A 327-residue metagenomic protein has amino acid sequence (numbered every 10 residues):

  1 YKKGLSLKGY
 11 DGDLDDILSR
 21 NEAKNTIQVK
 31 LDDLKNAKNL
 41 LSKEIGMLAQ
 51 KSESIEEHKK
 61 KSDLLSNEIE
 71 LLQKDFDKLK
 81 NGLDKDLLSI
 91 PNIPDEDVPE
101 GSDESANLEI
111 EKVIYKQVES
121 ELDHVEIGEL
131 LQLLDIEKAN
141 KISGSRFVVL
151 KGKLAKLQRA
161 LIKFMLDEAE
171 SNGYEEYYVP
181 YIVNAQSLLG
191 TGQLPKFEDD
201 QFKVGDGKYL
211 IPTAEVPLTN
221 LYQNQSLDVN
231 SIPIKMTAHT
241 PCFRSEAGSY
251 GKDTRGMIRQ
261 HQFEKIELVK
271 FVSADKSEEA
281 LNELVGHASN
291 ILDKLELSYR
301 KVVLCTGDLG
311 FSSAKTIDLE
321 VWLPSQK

Functional and structural regions predicted by a protein language model:
Y1-K116, E129, L133: N-terminal alpha-helical targeting/anchoring segments
D11, V113-K327: TRNA-recognition modules of translation machinery and tRNA-sensing kinases, especially anticodon-binding
